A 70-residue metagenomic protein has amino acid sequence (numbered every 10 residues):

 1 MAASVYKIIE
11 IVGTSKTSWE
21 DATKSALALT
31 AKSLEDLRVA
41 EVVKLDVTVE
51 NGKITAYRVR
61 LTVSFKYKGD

Functional and structural regions predicted by a protein language model:
S4-L37: Short, well-ordered alpha-helical segments
Y6, L37-A40, I54-R60: Short connector loops at helix/strand junctions that flank enzyme active sites, especially segments positioning acidic
L34-R38, F65-K68: Glycine-rich loops and low-complexity Gly/Arg-rich segments that provide flexible linkers or classic glycine-based
N51-D70: C-terminal structural segments of small proteins and small subunits
